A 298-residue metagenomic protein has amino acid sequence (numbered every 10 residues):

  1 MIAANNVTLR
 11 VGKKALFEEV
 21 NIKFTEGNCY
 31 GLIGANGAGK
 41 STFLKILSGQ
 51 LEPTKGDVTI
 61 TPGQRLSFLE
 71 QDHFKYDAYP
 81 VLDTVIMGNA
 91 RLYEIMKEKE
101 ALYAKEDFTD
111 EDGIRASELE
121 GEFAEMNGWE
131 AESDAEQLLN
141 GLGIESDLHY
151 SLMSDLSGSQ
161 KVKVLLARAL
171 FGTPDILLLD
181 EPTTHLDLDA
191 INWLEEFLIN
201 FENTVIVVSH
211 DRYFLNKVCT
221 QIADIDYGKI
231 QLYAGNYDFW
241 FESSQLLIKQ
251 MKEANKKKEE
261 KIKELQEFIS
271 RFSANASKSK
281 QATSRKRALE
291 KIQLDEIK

Functional and structural regions predicted by a protein language model:
M1-N255: ABC ATP-binding cassette signature C-motif
G113-S133, L246-K298: Flexible nucleotide-interacting loop at or near the entrance of a catalytic core
